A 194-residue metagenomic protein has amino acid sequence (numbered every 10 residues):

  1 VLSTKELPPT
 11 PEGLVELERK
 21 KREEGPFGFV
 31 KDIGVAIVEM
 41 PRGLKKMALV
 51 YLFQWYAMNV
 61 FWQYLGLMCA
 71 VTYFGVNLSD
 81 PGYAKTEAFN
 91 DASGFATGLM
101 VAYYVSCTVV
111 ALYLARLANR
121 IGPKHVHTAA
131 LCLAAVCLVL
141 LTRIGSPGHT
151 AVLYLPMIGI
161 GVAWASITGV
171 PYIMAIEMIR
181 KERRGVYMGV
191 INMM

Functional and structural regions predicted by a protein language model:
V1-V60: Intracellular loop-helix junctions on the cytosolic face of multi-pass helical membrane proteins
G75-V105, V152: Loop-to-transmembrane helix entry
S93, I179-I191: Loop-to-transmembrane helix entry/capping segments in MFS-fold secondary transporters and related SLC/MFSD carriers
V109-P123: Helix-to-loop junctions at the C-terminal end of transmembrane segments in multipass secondary transporters
C132-P147: C-terminal ends and interior cores of transmembrane alpha-helices in multi-pass membrane transporters/permeases
T150-S166: Hydrophobic core of transmembrane alpha-helices in multi-pass small-molecule transporters, especially MFS/SLC-type
S166-R180: Intracellular juxtamembrane helix-capping segments at the cytosolic ends of symmetry-related transmembrane helices
